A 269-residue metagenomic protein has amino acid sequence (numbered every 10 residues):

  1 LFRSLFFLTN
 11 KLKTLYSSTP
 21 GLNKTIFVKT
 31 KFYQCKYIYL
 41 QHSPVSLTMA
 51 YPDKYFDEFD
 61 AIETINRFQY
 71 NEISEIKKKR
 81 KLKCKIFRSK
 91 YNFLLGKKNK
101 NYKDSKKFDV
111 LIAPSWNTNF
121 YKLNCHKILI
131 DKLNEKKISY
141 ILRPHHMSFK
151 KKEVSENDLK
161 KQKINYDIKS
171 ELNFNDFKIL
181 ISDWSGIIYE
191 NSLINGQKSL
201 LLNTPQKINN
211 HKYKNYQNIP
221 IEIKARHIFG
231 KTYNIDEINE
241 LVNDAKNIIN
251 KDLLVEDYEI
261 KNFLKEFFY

Functional and structural regions predicted by a protein language model:
L1-K97: Active-site and donor-binding regions of nucleotide-sugar-utilizing enzymes
G21-K24, P44, N117-Y121, M147-F149 (+2 more regions): Short acidic, S/G/P-rich loop/turn micro-motifs used as interaction or catalytic elements
F27-V45, I130-K132, I194-N209: A short, gly/pro- and small-residue-rich
T30, E75-K79, D131, K152-K160 (+1 more regions): Short, aromatic/basic amphipathic alpha-helical patches
F56, R80-K83, N157, G186-K261: Catalytic binding pocket for nucleotide-activated donors in carbohydrate/polymer assembly enzymes
F87-D158, Y233-I235, I249-N250, E266: Conserved catalytic-core segment of nucleotide-activated headgroup transferases in glycan assembly
H146-Y189, L193-I194: Donor nucleotide-activated moiety binding/catalytic core segment of transferases that use nucleotide-activated donors
